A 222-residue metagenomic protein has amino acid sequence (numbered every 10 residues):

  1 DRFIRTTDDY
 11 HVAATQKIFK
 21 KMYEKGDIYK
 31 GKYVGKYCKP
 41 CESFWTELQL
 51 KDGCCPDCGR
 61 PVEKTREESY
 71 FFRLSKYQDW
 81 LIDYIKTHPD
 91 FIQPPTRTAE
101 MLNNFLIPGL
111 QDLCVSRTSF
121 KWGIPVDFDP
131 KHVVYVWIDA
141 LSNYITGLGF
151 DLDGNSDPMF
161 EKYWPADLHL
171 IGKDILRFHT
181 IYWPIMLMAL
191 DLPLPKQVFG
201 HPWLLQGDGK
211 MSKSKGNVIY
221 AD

Functional and structural regions predicted by a protein language model:
D1, Y33, P193-P195: Short secondary-structure junction motifs
D1-I28, E42, M186: N-terminal Rossmann-like or analogous alpha/beta NTP/dinucleotide-binding catalytic cores that position adenine
R5, A13-A14, C58, K64-D222: Structured secondary-structure scaffolds
K17-K20, T46-L50, S212-S214: Short, surface-exposed amphipathic charged segments that create phosphate/polyanion-binding patches used for binding
M22, Y33-V34, G209-K210: A broad, low-amplitude sensor of folded, mature protein cores
Y23-K30, Q49, T146, D153 (+1 more regions): Proline-centered turn/helix-capping motifs that create local helix->coil transitions or kinks
G26-I82: Cys/His-rich short segments
